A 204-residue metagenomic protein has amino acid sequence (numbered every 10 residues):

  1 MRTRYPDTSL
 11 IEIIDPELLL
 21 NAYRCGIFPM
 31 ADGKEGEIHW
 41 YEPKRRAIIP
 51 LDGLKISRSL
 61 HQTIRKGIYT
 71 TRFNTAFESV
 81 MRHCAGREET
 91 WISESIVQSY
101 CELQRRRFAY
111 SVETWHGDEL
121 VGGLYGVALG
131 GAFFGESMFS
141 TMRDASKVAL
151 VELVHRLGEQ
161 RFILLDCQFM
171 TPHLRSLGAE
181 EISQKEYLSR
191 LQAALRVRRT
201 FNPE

Functional and structural regions predicted by a protein language model:
M1-E204: N-acyltransferase acceptor-side catalytic subdomain
